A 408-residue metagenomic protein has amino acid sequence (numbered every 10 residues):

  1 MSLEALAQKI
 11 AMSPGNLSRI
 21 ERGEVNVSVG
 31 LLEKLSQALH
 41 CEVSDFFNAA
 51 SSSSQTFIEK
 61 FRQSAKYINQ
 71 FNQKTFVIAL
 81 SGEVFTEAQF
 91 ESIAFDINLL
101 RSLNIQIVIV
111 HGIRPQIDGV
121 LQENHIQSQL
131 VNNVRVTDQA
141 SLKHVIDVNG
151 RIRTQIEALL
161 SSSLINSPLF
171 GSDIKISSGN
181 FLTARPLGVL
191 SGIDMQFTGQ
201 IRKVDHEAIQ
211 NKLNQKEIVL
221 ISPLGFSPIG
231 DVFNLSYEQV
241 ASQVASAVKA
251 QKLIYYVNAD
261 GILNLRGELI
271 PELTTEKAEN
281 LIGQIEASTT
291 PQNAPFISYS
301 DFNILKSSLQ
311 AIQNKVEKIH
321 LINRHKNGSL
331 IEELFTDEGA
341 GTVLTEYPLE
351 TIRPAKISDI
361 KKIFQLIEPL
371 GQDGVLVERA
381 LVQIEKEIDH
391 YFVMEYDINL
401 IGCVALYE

Functional and structural regions predicted by a protein language model:
S2-R19: Short alpha-helical DNA-recognition segment
K9, A38, A247: Residues within the alpha-helical elements of helix-turn-helix
E24-Q37: Short, basic-rich loop-to-helix N-cap that marks the start of a DNA-contacting helix
V29, H40-S52: Short C-terminal boundary/hinge segments that cap the last helix of small helical domains
S53-K318, E350-K362, G371, E395: Nucleotide/pyrophosphate-binding catalytic subdomain
E332-I357: Conserved N-terminal entry element of GNAT/NAT acetyltransferase domains
E368-E408: Acetyl-CoA-dependent GNAT
